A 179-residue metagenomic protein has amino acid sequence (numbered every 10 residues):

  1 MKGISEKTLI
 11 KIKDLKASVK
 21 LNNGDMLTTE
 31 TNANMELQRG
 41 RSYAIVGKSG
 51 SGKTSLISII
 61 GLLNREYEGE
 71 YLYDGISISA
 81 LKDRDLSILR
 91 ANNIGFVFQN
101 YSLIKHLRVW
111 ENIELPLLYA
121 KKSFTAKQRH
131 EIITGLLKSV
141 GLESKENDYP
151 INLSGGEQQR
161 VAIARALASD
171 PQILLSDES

Functional and structural regions predicted by a protein language model:
V46-K48: The feature captures the beta-strand-to-loop junction immediately N-terminal to the Walker
G61: Helix-to-loop junction immediately C-terminal to a conserved catalytic motif
G69-S77: Conserved ABC transporter NBD signature motif
L107-P116: Short coil-to-helix segment of the ABC ATPase nucleotide-binding domain corresponding to the Q-loop/switch region
Y149-L153, E157: Conserved ABC ATPase signature
D170: Conserved catalytic motifs of ABC-family nucleotide-binding domains
L174-D177: Catalytic Walker B motif of ABC-type/P-loop ATPase nucleotide-binding domains
